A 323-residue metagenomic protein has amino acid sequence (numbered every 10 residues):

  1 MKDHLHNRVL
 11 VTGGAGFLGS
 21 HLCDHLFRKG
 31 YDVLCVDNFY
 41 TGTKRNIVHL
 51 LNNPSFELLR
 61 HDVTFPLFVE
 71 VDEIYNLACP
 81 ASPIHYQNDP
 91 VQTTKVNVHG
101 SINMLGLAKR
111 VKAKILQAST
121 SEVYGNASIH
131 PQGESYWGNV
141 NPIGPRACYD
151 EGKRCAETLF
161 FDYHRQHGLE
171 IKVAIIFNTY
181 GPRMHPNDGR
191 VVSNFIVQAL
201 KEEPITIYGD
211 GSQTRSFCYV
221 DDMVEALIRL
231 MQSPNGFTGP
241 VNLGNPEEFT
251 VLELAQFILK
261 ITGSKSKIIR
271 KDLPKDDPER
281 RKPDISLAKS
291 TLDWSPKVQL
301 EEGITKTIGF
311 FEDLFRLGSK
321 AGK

Functional and structural regions predicted by a protein language model:
M1-T179, D221, W294, K306 (+1 more regions): N-terminal Rossmann-like NAD(P)+-binding domain of SDR-like oxidoreductases, especially those catalyzing
L22, L227-M231, A255-I258, I304-F311: Hydrophobic "lid"/C-terminal helical patch of Rossmann-like NAD(P)-dependent dehydrogenase/epimerase domains
G42, N88, V96-H99, A147 (+6 more regions): Residue-level signal for the nucleotide or nucleotide-sugar donor/cofactor binding architecture
P54-F56, E134-V140, G168, I196-I207 (+2 more regions): A short C-terminal helix-loop "cap" of Rossmann-like NAD(P)-dependent dehydrogenase/epimerase domains
R154, E170, T179-N194, K201-P204 (+6 more regions): Glycine/proline-rich active-site loop of Rossmann-fold NAD(P)-dependent oxidoreductases
V220, P240, D272-S295, K306: Conserved C-terminal active-site "lid" loop/helix of NAD(P)H-dependent oxidoreductases that clamps the redox cofactor
